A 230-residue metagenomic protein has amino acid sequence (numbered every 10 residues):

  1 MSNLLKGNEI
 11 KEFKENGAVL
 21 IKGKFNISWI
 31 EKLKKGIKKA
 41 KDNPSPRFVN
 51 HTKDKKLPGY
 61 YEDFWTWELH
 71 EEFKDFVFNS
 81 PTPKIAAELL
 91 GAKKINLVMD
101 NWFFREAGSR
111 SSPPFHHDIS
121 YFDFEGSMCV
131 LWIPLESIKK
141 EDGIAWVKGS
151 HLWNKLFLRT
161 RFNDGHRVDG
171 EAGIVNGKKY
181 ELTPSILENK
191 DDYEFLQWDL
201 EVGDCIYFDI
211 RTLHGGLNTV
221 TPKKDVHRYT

Functional and structural regions predicted by a protein language model:
M1-E15, K22-F115, Y121-F122: Non-heme Fe(II)-dependent double-stranded beta-helix
L20-I21, L131-I133, I206-F208: Short hydrophobic-aromatic micro-motifs
A92-K93, I119, I133-I144, G149-H151: Active-site region of the double-stranded beta-helix
E106, H214-L217: Short, solvent-exposed loop/turn segments at secondary-structure junctions
H117-W132: Acidic, His- and aromatic-enriched active-site or binding-groove loops in soluble protein domains that engage sugars
V130-I133, K224-T230: A short hydrophobic beta-strand segment most commonly corresponding to one strand of the jelly-roll/cupin
K140-L213: Double-stranded beta-helix
N218-K224: Short proline/glycine-enriched turn/loop segments at secondary-structure junctions
